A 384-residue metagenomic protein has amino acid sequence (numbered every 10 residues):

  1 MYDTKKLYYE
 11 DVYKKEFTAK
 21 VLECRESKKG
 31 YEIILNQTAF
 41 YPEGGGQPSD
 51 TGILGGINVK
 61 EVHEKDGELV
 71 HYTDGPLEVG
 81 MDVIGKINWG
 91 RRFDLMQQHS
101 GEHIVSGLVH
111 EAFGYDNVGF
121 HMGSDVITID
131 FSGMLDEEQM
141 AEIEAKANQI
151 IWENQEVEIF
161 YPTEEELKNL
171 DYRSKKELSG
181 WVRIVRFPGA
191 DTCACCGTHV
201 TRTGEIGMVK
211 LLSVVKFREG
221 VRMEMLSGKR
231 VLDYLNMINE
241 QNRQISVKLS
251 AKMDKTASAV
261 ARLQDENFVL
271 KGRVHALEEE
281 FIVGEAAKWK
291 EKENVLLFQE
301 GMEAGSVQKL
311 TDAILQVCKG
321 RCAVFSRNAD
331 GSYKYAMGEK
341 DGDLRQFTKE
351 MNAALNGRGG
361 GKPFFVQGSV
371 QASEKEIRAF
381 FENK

Functional and structural regions predicted by a protein language model:
M1-K384: A glycine- and charged-residue-rich anion-binding loop/surface
